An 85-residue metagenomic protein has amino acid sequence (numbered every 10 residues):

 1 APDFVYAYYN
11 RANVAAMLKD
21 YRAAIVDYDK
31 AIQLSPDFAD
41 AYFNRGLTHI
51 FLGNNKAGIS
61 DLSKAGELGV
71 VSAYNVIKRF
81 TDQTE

Functional and structural regions predicted by a protein language model:
A1-E85: Alpha-helical tetratricopeptide repeat
